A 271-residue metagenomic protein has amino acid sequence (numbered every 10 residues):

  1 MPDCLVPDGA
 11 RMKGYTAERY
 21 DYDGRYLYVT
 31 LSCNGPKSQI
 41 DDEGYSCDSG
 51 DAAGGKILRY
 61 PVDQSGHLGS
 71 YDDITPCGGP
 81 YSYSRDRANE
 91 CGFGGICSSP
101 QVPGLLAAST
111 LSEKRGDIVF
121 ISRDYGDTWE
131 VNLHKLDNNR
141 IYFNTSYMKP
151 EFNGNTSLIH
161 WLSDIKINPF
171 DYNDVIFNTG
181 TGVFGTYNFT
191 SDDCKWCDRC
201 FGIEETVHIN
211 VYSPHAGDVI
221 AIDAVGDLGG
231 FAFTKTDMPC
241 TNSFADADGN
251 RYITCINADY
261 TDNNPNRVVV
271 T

Functional and structural regions predicted by a protein language model:
M1-T271: Extracellular glycan-interacting surfaces
